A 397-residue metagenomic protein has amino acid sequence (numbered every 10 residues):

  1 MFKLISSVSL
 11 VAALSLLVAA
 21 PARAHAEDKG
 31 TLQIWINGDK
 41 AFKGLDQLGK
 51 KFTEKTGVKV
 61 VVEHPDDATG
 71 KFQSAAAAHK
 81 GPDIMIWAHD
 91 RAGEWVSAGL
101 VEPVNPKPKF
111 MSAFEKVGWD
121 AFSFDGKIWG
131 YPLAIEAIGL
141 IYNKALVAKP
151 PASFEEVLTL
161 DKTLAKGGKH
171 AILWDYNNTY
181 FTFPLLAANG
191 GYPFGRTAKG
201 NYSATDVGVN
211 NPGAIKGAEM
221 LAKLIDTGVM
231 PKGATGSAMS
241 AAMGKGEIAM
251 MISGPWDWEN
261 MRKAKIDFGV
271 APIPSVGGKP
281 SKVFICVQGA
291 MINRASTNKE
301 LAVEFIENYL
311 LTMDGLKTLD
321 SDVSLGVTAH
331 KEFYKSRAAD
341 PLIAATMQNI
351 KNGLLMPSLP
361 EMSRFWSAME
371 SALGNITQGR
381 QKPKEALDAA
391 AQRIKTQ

Functional and structural regions predicted by a protein language model:
A24-E94, P108, G277, L301 (+3 more regions): Conserved N-terminal structural module of periplasmic/extracytoplasmic solute-binding proteins
K50, E54-K55, G126-I128, E219 (+6 more regions): Extracytoplasmic/periplasmic substrate-recognition and gating elements
H64-F72, D90, E156, P231-K245: Short helix-initiation/N-cap motifs at beta->coil->alpha
P82-D83, M111-K144, H170-A171, K279-K282 (+1 more regions): A structural signal for short loop-to-beta-strand junctions that line the ligand-binding cleft of periplasmic/secreted
H89-I138, K149-D161, L185, G269-A271 (+2 more regions): Hinge/lid segment of periplasmic solute-binding proteins
W129-L133, I138, L158-D206, I248: Extracytoplasmic/periplasmic solute-binding protein
D161, S203-G233: Glycine-centered hinge/linker elements that transmit conformational signals in sensory and ligand-binding systems
A271, L319-A368, N375: Long, aromatic- and glycine/proline-rich binding clefts that accommodate carbohydrate-like moieties
